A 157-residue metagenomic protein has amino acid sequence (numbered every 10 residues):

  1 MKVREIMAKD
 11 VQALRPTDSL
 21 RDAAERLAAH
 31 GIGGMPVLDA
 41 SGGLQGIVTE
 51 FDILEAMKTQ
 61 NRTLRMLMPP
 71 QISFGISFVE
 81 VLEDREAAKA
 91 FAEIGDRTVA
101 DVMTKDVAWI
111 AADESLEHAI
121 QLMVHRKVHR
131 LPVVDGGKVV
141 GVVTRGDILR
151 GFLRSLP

Functional and structural regions predicted by a protein language model:
M1-P157: Tandem CBS (Cystathionine beta-synthase) repeat/Bateman regulatory domains
